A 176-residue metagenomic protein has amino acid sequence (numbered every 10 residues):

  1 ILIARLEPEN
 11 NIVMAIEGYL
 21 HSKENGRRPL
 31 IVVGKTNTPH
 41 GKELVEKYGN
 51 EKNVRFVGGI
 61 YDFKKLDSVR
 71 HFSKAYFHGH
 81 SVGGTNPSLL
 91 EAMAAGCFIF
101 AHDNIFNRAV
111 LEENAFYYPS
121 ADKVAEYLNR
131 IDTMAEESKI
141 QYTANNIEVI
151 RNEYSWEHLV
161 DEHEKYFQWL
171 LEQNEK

Functional and structural regions predicted by a protein language model:
I1-N10, I16-L20, I31: Conserved donor-binding/catalytic core segment of Leloir-type glycosyltransferases
E7-I12, N25, N37-P39, E153: A short, basic/aromatic alpha-helical/loop segment that forms part of the nucleotidyl-sugar donor-binding site
K42-K64: Nucleotide-activated donor-binding/catalytic signature segment of Leloir-type glycosyltransferases, i.e., the conserved
Y61-S73, L90, A94: Short acidic alpha-helix that forms the nucleotide-activated donor recognition element in Leloir-type transferases
S68-G84, C97: Acidic donor-binding loop of glycosyltransferase active sites
A94, F98-A101: Short hydrophobic beta-strand element within catalytic cores of glycosyltransferases and related nucleotide-activated
R108-R130: Change "using UDP/GDP/dTDP sugars" to "using nucleotide sugars
E136-E175: A charged, aromatic-enriched C-terminal amphipathic alpha-helix characteristic of glycosyltransferases across folds
